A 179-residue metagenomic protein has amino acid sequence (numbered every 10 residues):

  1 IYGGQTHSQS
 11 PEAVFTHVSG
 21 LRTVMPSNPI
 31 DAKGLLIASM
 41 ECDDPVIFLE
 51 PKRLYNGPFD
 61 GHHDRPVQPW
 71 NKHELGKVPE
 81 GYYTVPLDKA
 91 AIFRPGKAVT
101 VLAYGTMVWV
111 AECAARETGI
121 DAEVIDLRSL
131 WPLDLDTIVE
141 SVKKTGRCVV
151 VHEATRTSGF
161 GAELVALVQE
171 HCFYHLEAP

Functional and structural regions predicted by a protein language model:
I1-D43: Conserved thiamine diphosphate
P26, D43-P45, P132, P179: Proline-rich low-complexity regions
K52-R53, G57-P179: Thiamine diphosphate
